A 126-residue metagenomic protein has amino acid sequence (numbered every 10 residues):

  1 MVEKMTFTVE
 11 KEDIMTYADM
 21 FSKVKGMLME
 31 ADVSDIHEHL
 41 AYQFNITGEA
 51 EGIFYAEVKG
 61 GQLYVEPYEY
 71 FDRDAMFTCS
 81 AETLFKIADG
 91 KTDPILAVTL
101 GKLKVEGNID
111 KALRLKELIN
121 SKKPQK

Functional and structural regions predicted by a protein language model:
V2-K126: Feature captures hydrophobic
